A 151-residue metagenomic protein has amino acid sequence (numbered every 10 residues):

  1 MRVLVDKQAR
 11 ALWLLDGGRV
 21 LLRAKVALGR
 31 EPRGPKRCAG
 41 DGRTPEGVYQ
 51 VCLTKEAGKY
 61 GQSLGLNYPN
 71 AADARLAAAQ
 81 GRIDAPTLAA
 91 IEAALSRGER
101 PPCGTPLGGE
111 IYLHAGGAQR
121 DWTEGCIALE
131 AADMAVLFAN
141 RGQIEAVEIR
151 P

Functional and structural regions predicted by a protein language model:
M1-R2, Q8, K25-L53, A131-A132: N-terminal post-signal-peptidase region of extra-cytosolic proteins
L4, A27-P32, G42, I91 (+2 more regions): A generic structural signal for ordered alpha-helices
V5-A11, G142-Q143: A short, compositionally biased
A9, G34, G47, S96 (+1 more regions): A near-ubiquitous, low-amplitude feature marking generic local secondary-structure context
W13-L15: Core beta-strand residues in small-molecule sensory/regulatory alpha/beta domains
L53-P151: Exported/periplasmic cell-wall-interacting domains
